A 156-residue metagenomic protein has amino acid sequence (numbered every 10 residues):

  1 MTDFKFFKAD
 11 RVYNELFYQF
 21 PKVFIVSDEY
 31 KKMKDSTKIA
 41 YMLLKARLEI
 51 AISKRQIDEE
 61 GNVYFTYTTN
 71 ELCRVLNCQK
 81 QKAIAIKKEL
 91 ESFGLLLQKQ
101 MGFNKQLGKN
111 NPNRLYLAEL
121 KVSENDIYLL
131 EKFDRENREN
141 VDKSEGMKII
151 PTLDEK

Functional and structural regions predicted by a protein language model:
M1-K38, K54-V63, R74: Positively charged, structured surface patches that bind polyanionic biopolymers
M1-T2, L16, L76, F93 (+2 more regions): Positively charged, low-complexity terminal tracts and the immediately adjacent first secondary-structure elements
D3, E119-K156: Charged low-complexity intrinsically disordered patches
F24, E71, Q100, E119-K121: Short, flexible loop/turn elements at secondary-structure junctions
A40-L44: Short alpha-helical "packing" element that flanks the helix-turn-helix/winged-helix DNA-binding module
A46-E49, L120-V122: Short coil/turn motifs at secondary-structure junctions
R47-N113: Winged helix-turn-helix DNA-binding recognition segment
L115-L117: C-terminal edge-of-domain segments
